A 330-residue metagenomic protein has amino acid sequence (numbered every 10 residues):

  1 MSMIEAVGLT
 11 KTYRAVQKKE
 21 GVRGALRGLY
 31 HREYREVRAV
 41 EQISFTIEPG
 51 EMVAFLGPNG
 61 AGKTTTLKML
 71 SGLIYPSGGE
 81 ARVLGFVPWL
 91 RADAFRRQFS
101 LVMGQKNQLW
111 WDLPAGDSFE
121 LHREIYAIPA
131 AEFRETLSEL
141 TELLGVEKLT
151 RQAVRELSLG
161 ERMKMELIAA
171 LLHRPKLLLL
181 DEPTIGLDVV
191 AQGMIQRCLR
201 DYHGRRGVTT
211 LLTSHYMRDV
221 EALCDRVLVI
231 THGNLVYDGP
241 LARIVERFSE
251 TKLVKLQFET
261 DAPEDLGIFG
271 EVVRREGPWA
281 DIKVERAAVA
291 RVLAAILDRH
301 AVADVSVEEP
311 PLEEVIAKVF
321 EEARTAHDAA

Functional and structural regions predicted by a protein language model:
L9, G21-L29, E120, E124 (+1 more regions): Conserved ABC ATPase "signature" region
D112, A153-L157: Conserved ABC ATPase signature
R174: Conserved catalytic motifs of ABC-family nucleotide-binding domains
L178-E182: Catalytic Walker B motif of ABC-type/P-loop ATPase nucleotide-binding domains
Q196-K283: ABC transporter nucleotide-binding domain
K252-A323: Short, charged/small-residue-rich alpha-helical element at the C-terminal edge of ABC transporter nucleotide-binding
